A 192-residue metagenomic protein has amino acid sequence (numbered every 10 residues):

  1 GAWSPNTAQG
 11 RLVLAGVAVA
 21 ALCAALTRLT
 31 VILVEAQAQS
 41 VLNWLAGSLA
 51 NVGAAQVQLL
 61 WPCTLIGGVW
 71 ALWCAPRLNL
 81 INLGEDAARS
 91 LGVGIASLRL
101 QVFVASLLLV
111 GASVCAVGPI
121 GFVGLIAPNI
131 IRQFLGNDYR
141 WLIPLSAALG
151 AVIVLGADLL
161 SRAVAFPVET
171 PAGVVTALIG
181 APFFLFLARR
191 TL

Functional and structural regions predicted by a protein language model:
G1-L192: Alpha-helical transmembrane segments in inner-membrane proteins
